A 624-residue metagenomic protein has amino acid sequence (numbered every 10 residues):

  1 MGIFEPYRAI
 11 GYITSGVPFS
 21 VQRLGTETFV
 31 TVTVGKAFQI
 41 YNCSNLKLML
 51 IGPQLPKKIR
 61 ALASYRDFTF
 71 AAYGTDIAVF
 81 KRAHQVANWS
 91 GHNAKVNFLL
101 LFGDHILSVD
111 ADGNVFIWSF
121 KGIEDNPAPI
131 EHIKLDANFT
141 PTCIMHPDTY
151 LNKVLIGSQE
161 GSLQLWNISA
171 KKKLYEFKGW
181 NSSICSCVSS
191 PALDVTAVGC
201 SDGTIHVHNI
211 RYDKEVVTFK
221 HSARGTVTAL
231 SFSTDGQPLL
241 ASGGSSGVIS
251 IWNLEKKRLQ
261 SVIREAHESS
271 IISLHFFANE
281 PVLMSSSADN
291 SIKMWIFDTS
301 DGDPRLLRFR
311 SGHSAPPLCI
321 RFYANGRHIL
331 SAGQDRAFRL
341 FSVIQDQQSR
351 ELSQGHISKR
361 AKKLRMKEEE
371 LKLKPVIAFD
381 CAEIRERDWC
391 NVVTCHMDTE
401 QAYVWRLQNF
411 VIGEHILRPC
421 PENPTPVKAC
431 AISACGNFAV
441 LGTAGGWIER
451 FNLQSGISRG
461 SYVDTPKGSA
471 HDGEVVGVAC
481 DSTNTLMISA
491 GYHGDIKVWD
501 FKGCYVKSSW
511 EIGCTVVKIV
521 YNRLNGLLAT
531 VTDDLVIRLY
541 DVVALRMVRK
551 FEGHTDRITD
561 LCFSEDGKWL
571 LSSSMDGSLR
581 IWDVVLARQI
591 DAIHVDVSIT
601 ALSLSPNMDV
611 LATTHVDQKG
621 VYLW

Functional and structural regions predicted by a protein language model:
M1-A83, H105-L107, A111-D125, E131 (+6 more regions): Intrinsically disordered, low-complexity acidic/Ser/Thr/Pro-rich linker and tail segments in large eukaryotic scaffolds
P6-Y12, K47-G52, H84-W89, E124-K134 (+9 more regions): A short beta-strand motif characteristic of beta-propeller blades
I10-G16, G52-I59, W89-V96, I133-P141 (+11 more regions): WD40/WD-repeat beta-propeller blade N-cap
V21-E27, A61-D67, F98-D104, I144-L151 (+15 more regions): Loop/turn segments within WD40 beta-propeller blades
T33-V34, A72-G74, V109-D112, G157-E160 (+10 more regions): Conserved strand-to-loop turn within each blade of WD40 beta-propeller repeats
F38-N42, A78-K81, V115-S119, L163-N167 (+12 more regions): WD40-repeat beta-propellers
K134-A137, K178-G179, R211, K220-S222 (+8 more regions): WD40 beta-propeller repeat blades
Q401-Y403, L407-F501: Alpha-solenoid helical-repeat scaffolds
